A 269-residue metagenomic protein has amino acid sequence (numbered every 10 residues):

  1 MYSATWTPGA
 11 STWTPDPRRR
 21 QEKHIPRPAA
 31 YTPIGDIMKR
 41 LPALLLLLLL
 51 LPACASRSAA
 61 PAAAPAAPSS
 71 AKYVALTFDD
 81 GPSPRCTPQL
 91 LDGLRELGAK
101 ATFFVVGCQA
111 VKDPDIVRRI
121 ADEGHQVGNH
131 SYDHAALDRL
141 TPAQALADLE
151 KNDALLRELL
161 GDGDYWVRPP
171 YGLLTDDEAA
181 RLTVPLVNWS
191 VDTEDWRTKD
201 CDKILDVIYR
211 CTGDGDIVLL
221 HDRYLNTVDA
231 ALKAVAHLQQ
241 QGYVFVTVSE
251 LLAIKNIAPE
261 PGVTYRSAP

Functional and structural regions predicted by a protein language model:
R18-I37: Short, Lys/Arg-enriched N-terminal segments with co-localized hydrophobic residues within the first ~10-30 amino acids
K39-L47: Sec-dependent signal peptide recognition, specifically the positively charged N-region followed immediately by
P52-A53: C-terminal motif of bacterial Sec signal peptides marking the signal peptidase cleavage site
A60-L155, D162-D164, H237, A253: Active-site beta->alpha N-cap acidic-glycine motif
A67-P68, E96-L97, A110-V111, N226-P269: C-terminal domain-boundary segment and adjacent tail
F78, V105-C108, N129-S131, R168-Y171 (+3 more regions): A cross-domain feature marking catalytic cores of carbohydrate-active enzymes and several ubiquitous metabolic/repair
C86, A135-D162, L173-D214, T227-K233: Alpha-helical scaffold elements lining the catalytic groove of polysaccharide deacetylases
